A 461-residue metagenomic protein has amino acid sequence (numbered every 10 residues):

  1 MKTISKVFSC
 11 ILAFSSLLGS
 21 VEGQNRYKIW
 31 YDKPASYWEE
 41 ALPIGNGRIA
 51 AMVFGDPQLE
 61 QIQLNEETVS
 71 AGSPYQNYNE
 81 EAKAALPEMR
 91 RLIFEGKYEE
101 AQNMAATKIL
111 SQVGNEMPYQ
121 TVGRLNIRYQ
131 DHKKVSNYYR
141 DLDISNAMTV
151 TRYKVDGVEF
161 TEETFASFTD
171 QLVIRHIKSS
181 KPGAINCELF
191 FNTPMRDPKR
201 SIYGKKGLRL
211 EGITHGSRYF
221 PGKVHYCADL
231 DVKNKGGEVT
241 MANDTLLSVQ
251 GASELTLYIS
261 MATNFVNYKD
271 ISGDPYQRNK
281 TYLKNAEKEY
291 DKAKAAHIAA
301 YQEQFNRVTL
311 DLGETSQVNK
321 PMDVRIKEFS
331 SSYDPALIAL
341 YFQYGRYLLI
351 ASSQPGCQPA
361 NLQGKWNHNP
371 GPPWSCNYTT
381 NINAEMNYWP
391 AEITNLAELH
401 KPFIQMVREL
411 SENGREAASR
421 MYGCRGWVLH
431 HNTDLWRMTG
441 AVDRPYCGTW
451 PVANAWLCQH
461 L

Functional and structural regions predicted by a protein language model:
M1-Q24: Bacterial Sec-dependent N-terminal signal peptides
Q24-V442, V452: Aromatic-residue-lined binding/catalytic grooves and analogous aromatic/hydrophobic interfacial grooves in multimeric
P451-L461: Active-site neighborhood of glycoside hydrolase catalytic domains
